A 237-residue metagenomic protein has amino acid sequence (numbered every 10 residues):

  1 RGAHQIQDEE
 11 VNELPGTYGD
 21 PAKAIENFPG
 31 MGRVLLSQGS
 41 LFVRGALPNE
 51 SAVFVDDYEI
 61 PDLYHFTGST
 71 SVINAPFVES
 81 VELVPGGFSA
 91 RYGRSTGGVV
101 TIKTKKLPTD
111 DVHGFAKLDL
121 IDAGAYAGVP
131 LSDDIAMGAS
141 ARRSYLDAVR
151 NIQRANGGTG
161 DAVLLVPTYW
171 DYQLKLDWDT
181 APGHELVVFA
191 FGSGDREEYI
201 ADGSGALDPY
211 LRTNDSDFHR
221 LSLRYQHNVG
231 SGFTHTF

Functional and structural regions predicted by a protein language model:
R1-S89, V99, K103-K106: Periplasmic N-terminal accessory/gating domains of Gram-negative outer-membrane beta-barrel systems
D20, E26, Q38, G68 (+6 more regions): Transmembrane beta-barrel architecture of outer-membrane proteins
P48, Y58-I60, K105, I121 (+2 more regions): Structural signature of outer-membrane beta-barrel domains
H65, D111-H113, N156-V163, G205-R212 (+1 more regions): Extracellular loop and loop/strand-boundary signature of outer-membrane beta-barrel proteins
G68, R150-N156, A190-S193, E198-L207: Outer-membrane beta-barrel translocator domains and adjoining extracellular loop/strand segments of Gram-negative
G68-S71, E79-S89, G98-V129, A139-R143 (+1 more regions): Short strand-turn segments of transmembrane beta-barrel domains in outer membranes, especially the first one or two
G93, G97, D111-F115, A136 (+2 more regions): Outer-membrane beta-barrel architecture
D119-R143, G160-R196, T213-T234: Transmembrane beta-barrel wall of Gram-negative outer-membrane proteins
